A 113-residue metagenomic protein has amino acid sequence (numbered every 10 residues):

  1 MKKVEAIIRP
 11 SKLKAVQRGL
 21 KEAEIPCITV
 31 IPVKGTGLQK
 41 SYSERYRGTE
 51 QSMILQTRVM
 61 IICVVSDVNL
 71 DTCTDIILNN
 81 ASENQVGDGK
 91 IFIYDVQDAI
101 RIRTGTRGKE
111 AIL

Functional and structural regions predicted by a protein language model:
M1-L113: Positively charged, small/polar-rich N-terminal and surface patches that mediate targeting and assembly and bind
